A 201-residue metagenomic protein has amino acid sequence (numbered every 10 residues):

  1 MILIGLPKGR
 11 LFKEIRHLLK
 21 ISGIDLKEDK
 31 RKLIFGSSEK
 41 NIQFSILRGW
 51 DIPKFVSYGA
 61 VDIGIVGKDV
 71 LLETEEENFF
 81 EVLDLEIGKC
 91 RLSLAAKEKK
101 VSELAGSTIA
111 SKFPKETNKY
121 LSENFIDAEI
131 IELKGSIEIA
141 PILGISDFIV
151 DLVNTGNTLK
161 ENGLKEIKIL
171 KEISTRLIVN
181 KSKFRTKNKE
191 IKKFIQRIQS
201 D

Functional and structural regions predicted by a protein language model:
M1-D201: Domain-level signature for soluble enzymes in the chorismate/prephenate branch of the shikimate pathway
